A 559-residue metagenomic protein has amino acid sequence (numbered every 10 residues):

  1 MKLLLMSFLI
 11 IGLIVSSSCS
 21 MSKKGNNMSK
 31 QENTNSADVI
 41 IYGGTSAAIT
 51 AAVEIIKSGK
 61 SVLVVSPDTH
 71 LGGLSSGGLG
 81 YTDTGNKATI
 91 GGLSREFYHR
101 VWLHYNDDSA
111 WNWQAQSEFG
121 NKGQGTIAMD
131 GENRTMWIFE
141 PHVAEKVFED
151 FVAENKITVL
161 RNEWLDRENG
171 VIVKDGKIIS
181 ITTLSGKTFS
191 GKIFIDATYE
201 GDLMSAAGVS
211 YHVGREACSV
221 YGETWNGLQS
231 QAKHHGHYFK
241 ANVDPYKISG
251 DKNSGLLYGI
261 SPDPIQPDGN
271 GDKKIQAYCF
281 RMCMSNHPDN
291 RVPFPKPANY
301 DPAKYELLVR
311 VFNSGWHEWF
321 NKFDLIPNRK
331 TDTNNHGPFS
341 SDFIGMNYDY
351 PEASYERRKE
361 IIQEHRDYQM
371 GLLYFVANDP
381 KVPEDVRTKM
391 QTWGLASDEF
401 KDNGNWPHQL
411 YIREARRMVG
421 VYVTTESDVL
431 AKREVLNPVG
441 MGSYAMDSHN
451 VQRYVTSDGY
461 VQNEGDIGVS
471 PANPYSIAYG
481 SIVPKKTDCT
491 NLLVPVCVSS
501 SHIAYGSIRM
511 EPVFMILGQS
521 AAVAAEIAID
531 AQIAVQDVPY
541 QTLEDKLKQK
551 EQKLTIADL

Functional and structural regions predicted by a protein language model:
K2-S7: Sec-dependent signal peptide recognition, specifically the positively charged N-region followed immediately by
S17-S18: C-terminal motif of bacterial Sec signal peptides marking the signal peptidase cleavage site
T34-T45: Beta1/beta-strand and adjacent pyrophosphate-binding region of the FAD-binding site in flavoprotein oxidoreductases
A48: N-terminal Rossmann-fold NAD(P) dinucleotide-binding loop
I55: Aromatic pocket-lining residues of Rossmann-like dinucleotide-binding sites
K60-S61, S66-G170, H212, V220-G222: Conserved N-terminal/central alpha/beta ligand/cofactor-binding core
E145, I179, K187-I193, A197-L559: Flavin (FAD/FMN)-binding glycine-rich loop and adjacent Rossmann-like elements that form
G170-T188: Conserved beta-strand-loop-beta-strand element in the redox core of flavoprotein oxidoreductases
